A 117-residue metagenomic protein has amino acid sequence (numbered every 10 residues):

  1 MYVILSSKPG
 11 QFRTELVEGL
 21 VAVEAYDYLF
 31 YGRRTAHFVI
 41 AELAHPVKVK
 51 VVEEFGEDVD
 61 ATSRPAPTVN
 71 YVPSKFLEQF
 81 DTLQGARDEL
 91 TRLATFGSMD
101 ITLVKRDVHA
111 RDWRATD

Functional and structural regions predicted by a protein language model:
M1-S74, R92-T95, M99-R111: Short aromatic-glycine-(Arg/Gly/Cys) micro-motifs in beta-strand/loop hairpins
E78-Q79: A structural signal for short, well-ordered beta-strand elements
Q84-L90: Short amphipathic alpha-helices within nucleic acid-binding modules
W113-D117: Short acidic DE-rich linear segments
